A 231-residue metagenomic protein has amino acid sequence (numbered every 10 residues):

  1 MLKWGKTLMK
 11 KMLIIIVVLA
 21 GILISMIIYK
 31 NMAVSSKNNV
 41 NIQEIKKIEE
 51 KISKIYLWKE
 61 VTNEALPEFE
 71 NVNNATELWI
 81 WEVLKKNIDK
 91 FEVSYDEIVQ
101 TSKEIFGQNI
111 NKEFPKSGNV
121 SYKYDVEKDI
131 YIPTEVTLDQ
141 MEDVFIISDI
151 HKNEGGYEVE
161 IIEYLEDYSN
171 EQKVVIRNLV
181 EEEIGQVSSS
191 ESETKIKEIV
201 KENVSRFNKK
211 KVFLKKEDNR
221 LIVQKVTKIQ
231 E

Functional and structural regions predicted by a protein language model:
K3-L19, N31: N-terminal Sec-pathway targeting helices
I24-N38: Membrane-interface motif at the C-terminal end of an N-terminal transmembrane signal
N38-I147: Core segments of small alpha/beta cavity-forming domains
N39, F207-E231: Short beta-strand edge/turn micro-motifs at domain boundaries
Q140-F145, S205-K211: Short, surface-exposed coil-to-beta transition loops
D149-E158, L214-R220: A short, structured loop/turn motif at beta-sheet edges
I161-L165, K225-T227: A mature extracytoplasmic/lumenal domain signature
D167-R206: Mixed-charge, low-complexity intrinsically disordered segments
